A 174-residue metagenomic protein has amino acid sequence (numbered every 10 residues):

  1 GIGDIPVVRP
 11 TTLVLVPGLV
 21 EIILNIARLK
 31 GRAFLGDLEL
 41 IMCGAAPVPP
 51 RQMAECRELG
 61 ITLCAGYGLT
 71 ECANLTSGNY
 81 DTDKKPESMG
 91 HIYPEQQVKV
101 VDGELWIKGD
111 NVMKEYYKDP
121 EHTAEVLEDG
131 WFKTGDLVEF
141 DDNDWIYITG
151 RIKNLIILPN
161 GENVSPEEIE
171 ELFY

Functional and structural regions predicted by a protein language model:
G1-D102: Conserved adenylate-forming
L13-V14, W106-I107, K133, I148: Short hydrophobic-aromatic micro-motifs
P17, P50, P120-E121, D142 (+1 more regions): Alpha-helix N-capping/helix-start residues
G36, K84-P86, V112-G135, K153 (+1 more regions): Conserved ANL (AMP-binding/adenylate-forming) active-site segment centered on the GW(Y/F)…HTG consensus within
M42-G44, V100-V101, I107-K108, L127-D129 (+2 more regions): Thr-Gly-centered strand-to-loop micro-motif
T62, H91-P94, G103-V126, N160-V164: Conserved ATP/PPi-binding loop(s) of AMP-dependent carboxylate-activating enzymes
G109, K114-E115, L137-Y174: AMP-binding/adenylate-forming catalytic core of the ANL superfamily
